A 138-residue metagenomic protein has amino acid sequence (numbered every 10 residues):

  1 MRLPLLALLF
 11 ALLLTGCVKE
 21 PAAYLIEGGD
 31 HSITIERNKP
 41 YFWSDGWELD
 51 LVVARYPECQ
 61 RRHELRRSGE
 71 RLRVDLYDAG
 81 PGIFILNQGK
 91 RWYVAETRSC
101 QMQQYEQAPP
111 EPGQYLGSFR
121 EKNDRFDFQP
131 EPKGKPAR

Functional and structural regions predicted by a protein language model:
L5, L12-R66: N-terminal export/targeting and maturation segments
L8-L12, Q129-P132: Short A/G/S/P-biased low-complexity tracts
L9, L51, R91-V94: Secretory-pathway extracellular proteins and peptide precursors enriched for disulfide-bonded cysteines
C17, P57-R71, E106-E111, S118: Short, solvent-exposed secondary-structure boundary motifs
D30-F42, D75, P81-Y93: Short beta-strand elements that form the blades of beta-propeller/WD-repeat-like and other beta-sheet-rich scaffold
R67, R71-Y77, E96: A composition-driven surface/loop motif
A79-R138: Acidic, small-residue rich beta-repeat scaffolds with periodic aromatic anchors
